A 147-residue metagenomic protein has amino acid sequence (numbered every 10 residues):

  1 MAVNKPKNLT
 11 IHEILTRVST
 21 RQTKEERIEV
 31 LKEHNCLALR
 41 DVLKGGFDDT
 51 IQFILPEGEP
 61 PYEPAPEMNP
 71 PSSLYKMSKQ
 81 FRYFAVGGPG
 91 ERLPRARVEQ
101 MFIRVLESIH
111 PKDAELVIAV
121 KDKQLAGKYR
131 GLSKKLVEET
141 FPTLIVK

Functional and structural regions predicted by a protein language model:
M1-K147: N-terminal nucleic-acid-engaging modules of covalent nucleotidyltransferase systems
